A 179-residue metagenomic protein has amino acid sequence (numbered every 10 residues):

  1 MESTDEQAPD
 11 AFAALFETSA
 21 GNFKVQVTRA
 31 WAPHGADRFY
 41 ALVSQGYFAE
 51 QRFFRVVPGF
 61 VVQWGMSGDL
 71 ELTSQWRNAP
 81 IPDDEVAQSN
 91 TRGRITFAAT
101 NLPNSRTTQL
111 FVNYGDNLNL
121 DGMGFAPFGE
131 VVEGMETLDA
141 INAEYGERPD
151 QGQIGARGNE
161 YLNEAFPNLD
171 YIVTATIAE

Functional and structural regions predicted by a protein language model:
M1-E179: Cyclophilin-like peptidyl-prolyl cis-trans isomerases
